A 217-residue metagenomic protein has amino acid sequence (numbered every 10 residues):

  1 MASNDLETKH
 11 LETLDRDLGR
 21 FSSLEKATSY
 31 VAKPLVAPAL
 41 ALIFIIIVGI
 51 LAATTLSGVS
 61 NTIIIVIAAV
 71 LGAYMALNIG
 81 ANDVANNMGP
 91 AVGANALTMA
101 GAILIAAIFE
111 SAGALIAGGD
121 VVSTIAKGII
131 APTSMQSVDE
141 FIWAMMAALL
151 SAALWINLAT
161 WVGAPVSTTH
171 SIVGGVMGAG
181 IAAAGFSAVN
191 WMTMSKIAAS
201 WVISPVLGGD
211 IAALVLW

Functional and structural regions predicted by a protein language model:
A2-W217: Alpha-helical transmembrane segments and immediately membrane-proximal extracytoplasmic
